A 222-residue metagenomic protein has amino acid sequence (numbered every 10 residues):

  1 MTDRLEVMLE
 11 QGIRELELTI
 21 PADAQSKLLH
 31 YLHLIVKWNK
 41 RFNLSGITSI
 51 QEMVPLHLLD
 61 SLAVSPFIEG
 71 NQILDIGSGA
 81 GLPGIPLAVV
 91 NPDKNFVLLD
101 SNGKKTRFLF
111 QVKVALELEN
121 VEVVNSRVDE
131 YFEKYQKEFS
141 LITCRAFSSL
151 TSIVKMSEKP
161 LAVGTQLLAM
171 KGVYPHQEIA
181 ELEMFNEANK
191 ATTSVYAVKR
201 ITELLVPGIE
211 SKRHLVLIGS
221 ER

Functional and structural regions predicted by a protein language model:
T2-G70, L74, K104-R107, Q111-V121: Class I SAM-dependent transferase core
E69, N91, A162: Short conserved AdoMet
I76-S78: Conserved beta-strand/loop positions that form the S-adenosyl-L-methionine
A80-D93: Conserved SAM-binding loop of SAM-dependent methyltransferases across substrates and taxa, primarily the Class I
K94-V97, S101-R222: S-adenosylmethionine
